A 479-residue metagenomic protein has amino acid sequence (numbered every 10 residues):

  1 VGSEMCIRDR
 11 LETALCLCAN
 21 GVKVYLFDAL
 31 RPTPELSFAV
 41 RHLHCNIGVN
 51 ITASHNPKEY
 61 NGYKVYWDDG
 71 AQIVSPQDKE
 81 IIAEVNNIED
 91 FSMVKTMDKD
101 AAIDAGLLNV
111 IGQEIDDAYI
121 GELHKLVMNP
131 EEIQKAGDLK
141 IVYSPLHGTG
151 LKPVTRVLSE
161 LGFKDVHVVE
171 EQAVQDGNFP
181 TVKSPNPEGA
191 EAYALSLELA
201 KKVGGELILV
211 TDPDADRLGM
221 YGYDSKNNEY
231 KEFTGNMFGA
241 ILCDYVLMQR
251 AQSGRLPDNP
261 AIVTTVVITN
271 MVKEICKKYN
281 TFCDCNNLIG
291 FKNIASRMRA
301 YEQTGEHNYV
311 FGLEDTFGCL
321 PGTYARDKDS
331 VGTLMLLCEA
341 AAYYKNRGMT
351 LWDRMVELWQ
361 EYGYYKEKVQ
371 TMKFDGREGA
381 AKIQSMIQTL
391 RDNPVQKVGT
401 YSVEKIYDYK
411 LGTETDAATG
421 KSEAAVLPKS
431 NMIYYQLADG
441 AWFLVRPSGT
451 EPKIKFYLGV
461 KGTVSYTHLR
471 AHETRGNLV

Functional and structural regions predicted by a protein language model:
V1-D9, T467-T474: Conserved small/polar residues in nucleotide/adenosyl-binding loops
R8-E12, S37-R41, E59-V65, K152-V157 (+6 more regions): Short acidic, glycine/serine/threonine-rich loops at helix termini
R8-Y60, K164-G219: N-terminal small/polar loop signature for handling phosphorylated ligands or for N-terminal nucleophile
N61-A194, E198-A200: Gly/Ser/Thr-enriched, mixed-charge loops and adjacent short helices that form phosphate/oxyanion-binding elements
D68-A71, A83, E89-D90, E198-T265 (+1 more regions): Replace "Mg2+/Mn2+-dependent" with "divalent metal-dependent
E206-L207, E229-K231, Q249-R446, K453 (+1 more regions): Phosphate-binding and adjacent anionic-ligand microenvironments
I454, L458-R470, R475, V479: Generic C-terminus detector
